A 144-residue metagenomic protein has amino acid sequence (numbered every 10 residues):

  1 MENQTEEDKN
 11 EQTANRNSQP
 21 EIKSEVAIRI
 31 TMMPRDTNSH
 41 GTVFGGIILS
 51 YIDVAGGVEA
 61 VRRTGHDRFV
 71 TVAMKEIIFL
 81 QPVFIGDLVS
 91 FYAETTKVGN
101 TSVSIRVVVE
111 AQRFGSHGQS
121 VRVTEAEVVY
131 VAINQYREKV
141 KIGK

Functional and structural regions predicted by a protein language model:
E2-N10, R16, I22-I28, F84-I85 (+1 more regions): HotDog/MaoC-like acyl-thioester-processing domains
D36-Y51: A conserved, well-ordered hydrophobic junction motif at loop->secondary-structure transitions
I47-H66: Active-site helix/loop of acyl-thioester processing domains in fatty-acid/polyketide metabolism, spanning hotdog-fold
H66-P82: Small beta-barrel nucleic-acid-binding modules, principally OB-folds
E76-I78, T95-V98: Short, charged beta-turn/beta-strand-edge "cap" motif at the junction between a beta-strand and an adjacent loop
